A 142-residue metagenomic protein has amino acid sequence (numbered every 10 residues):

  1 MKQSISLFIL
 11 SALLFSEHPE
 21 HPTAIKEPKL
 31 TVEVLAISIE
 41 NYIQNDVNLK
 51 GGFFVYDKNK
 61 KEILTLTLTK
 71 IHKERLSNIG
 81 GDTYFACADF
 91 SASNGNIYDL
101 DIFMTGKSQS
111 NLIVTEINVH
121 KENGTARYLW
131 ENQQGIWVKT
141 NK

Functional and structural regions predicted by a protein language model:
S4-L13: Sec-dependent N-terminal signal peptides
H18-I79: N-terminal secretory signal peptides
I37, N41, L112-K142: C-terminal partner/receptor-binding element of secreted or periplasmic proteins
T65-L100: Exposed beta-strand-loop-beta-strand "reactive/processing" segments of non-cytosolic proteins
S91, N96-H120: A short, surface-exposed beta-strand/turn
